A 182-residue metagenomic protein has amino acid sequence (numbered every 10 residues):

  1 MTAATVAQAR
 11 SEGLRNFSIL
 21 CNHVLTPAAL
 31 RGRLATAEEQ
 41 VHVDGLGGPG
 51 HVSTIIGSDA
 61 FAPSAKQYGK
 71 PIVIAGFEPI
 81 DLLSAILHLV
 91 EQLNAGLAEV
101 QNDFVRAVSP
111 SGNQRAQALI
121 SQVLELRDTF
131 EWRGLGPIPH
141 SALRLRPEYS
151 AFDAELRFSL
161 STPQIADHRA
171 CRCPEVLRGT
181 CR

Functional and structural regions predicted by a protein language model:
M1-A60: Phosphate/pyrophosphate-binding betaalpha-module
R10, K66, Q122: Short polybasic/polar patches that bind polyanions
L20, E39-P110: A conserved active-site cap/scaffold subdomain adjacent to cofactor or substrate pockets
A29, A60-P63, R115, L119: Exposed alpha-helical structural elements
A35-E38, S58-Q67, E78, H140-L160: Contiguous hydrophobic segments
L83-C173: Internal helical hairpin/lid segments
R178-R182: Iron-sulfur (Fe-S) cluster-binding segments and ferredoxin-like electron-carrier domains, especially [2Fe-2S]
